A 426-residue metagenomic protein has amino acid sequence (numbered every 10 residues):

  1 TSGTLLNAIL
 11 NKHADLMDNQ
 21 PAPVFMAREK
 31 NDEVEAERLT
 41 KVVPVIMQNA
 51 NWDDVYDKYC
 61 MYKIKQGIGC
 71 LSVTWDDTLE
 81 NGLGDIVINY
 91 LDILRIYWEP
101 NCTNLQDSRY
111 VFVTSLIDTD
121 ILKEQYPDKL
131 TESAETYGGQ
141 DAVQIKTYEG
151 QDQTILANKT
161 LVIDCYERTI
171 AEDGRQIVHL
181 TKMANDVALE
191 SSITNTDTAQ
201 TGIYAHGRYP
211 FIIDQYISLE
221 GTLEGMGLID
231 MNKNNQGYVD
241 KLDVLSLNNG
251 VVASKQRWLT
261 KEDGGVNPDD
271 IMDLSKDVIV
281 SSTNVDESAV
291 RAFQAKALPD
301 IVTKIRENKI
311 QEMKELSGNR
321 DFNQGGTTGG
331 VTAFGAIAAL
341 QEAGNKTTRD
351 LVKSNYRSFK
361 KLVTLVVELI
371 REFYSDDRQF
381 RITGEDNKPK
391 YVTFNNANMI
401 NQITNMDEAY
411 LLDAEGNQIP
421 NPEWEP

Functional and structural regions predicted by a protein language model:
T1-P426: Extended alpha-helical, oligomerization-prone segments that build pores/tubes and scaffolds
